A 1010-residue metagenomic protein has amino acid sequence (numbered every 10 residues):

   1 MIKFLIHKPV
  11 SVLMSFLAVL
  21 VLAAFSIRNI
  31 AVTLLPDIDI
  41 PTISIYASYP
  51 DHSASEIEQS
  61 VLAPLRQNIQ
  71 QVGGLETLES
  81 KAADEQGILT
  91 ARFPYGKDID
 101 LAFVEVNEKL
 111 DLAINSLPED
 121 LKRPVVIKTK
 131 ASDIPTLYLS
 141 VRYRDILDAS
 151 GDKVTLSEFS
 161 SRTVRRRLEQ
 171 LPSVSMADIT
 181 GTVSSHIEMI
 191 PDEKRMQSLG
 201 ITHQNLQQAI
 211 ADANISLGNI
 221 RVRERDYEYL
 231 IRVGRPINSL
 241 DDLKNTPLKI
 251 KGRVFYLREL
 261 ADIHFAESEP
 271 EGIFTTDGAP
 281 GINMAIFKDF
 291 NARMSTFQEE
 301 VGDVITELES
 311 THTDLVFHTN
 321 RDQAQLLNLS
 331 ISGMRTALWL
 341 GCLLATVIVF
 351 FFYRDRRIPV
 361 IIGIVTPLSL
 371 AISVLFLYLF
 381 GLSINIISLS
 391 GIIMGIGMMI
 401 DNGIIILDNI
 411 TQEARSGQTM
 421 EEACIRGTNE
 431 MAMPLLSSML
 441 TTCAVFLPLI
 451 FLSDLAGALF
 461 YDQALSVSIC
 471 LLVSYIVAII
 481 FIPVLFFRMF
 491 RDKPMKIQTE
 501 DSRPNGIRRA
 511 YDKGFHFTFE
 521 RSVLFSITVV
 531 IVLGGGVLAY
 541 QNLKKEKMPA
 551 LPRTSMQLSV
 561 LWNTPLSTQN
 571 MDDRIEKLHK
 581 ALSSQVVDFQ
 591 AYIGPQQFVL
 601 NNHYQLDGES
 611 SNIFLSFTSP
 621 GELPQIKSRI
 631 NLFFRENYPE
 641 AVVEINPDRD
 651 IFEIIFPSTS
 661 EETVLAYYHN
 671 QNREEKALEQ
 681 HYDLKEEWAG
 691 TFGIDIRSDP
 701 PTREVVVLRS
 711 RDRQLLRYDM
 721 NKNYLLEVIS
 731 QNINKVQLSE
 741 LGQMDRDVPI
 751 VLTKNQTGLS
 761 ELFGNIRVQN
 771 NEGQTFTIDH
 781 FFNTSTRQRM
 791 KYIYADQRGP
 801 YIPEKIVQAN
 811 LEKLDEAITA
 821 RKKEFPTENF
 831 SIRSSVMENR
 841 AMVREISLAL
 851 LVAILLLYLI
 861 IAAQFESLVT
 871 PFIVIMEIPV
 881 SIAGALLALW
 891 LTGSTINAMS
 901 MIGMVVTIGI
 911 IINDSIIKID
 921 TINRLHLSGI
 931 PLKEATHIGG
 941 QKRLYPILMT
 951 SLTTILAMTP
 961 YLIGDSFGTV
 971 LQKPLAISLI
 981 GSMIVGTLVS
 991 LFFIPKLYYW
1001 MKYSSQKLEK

Functional and structural regions predicted by a protein language model:
M1-C342, A458, Q671-E674, K791-I806: Membrane-proximal extracytoplasmic
M1-V32, M431, Q498-P549, Y682: Signature of alpha-helical transmembrane segments and their immediate interfacial
I2-P9, S295, N328-N385, F451-L455 (+3 more regions): Interfacial segments of transmembrane alpha-helices in multi-pass membrane proteins
T33-P36, Q323, V374-S390, I450-V467 (+5 more regions): Short helix-loop junctions at transmembrane helix boundaries
E309-T311, L327, I331-R335, F352-R354 (+6 more regions): Cytosolic juxtamembrane regions of multi-pass inner-membrane proteins
I396-I410, M431-F451, A458-Q498, I613 (+4 more regions): Transmembrane alpha-helices and their membrane-interface boundaries in multi-pass membrane transporters and channels
S522-L524, V529-F633: Juxtamembrane segments of multi-pass membrane proteins
E636-E1009: C-terminal transmembrane helical bundles of large multi-pass transporters and their helix-start/helix-kink determinants
